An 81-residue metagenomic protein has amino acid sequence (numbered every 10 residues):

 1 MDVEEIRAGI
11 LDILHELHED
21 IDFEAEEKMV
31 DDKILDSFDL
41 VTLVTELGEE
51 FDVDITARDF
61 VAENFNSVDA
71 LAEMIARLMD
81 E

Functional and structural regions predicted by a protein language model:
M1, I34-L35: Residue-level marker of alpha-helix boundaries and capping positions
M1-D22, E73-E81: Thiotemplate assembly-line natural product biosynthesis machinery
H15-I34, F51-V61, M79: Phosphopantetheine carrier-protein modules
D39: Two-component histidine kinase catalytic core, primarily the HATPase_c
F60-D80: C-terminal structural segments of small proteins and small subunits
